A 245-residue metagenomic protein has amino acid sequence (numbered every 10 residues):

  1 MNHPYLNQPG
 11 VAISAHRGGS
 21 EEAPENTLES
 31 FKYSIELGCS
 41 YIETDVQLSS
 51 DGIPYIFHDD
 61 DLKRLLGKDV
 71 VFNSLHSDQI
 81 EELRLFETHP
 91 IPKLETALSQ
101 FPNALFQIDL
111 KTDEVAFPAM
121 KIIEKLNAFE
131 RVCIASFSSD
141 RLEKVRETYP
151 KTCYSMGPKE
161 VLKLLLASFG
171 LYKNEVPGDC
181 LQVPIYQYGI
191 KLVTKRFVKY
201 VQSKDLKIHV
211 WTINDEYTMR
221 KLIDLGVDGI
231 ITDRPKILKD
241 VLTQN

Functional and structural regions predicted by a protein language model:
M1-N245: Phosphate-group recognition and catalysis centered on beta-loop-alpha active-site segments
